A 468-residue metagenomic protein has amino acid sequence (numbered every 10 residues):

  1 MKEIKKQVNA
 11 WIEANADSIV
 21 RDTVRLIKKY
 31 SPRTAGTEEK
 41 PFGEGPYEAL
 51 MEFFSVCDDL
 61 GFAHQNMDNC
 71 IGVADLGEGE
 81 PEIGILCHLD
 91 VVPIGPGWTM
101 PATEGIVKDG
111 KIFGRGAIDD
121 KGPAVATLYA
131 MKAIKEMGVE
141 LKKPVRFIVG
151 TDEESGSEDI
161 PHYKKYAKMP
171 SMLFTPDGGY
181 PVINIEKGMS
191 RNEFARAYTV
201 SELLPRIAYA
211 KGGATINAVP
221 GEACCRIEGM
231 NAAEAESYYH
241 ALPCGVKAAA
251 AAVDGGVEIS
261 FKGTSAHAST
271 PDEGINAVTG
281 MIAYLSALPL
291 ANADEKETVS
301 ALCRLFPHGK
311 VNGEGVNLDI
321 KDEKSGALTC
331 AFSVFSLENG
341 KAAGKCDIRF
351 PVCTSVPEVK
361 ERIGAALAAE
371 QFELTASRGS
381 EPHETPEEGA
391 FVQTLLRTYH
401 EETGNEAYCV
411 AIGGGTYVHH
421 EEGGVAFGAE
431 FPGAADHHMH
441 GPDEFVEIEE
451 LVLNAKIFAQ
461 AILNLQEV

Functional and structural regions predicted by a protein language model:
K2-R115, E136-L141, F261: Acidic/His- and Gly-rich active-site-bordering loop/insert found across diverse amide/peptide-bond hydrolases
W11-S18, D22-K29, E52-L60, A133 (+7 more regions): Generic non-transmembrane alpha-helical segments
F53, A124-I134, Y163, I227 (+4 more regions): Buried hydrophobic packing segments
Q65, S269-N339, K345, R349-E361 (+1 more regions): An extended, acidic, His-containing surface patch that forms the Zn2+-binding/catalytic region of metallohydrolases
E82-V149, S155, A167, S171 (+1 more regions): Active-site metal-coordination/substrate-binding segment of hydrolases, especially metallo-dependent peptidases
L89-V91, V145-S155, P176-P181, A214 (+1 more regions): Acidic, glycine-rich active-site loops and adjacent beta-strand->loop/helix elements that engage anionic groups
V92-K108, F194-E202, A251-F261, A369 (+2 more regions): Acidic-glycine-rich active-site phosphate/pyrophosphate-binding loop
E154, I160-P351: Midchain, well-structured core segments that form catalytic/ion-binding scaffolds
